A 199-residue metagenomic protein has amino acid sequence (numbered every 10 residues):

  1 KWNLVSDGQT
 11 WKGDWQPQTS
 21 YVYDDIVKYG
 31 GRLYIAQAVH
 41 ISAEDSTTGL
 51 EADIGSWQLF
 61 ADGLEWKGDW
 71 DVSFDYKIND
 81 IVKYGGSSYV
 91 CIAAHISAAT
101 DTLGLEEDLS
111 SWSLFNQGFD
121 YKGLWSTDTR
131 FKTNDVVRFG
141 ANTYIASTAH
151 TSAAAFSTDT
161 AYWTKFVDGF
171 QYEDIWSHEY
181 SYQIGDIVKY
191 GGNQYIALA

Functional and structural regions predicted by a protein language model:
K1-A199: Tryptophan-rich substrate-binding surfaces of secreted polymer-degrading and adhesive proteins
